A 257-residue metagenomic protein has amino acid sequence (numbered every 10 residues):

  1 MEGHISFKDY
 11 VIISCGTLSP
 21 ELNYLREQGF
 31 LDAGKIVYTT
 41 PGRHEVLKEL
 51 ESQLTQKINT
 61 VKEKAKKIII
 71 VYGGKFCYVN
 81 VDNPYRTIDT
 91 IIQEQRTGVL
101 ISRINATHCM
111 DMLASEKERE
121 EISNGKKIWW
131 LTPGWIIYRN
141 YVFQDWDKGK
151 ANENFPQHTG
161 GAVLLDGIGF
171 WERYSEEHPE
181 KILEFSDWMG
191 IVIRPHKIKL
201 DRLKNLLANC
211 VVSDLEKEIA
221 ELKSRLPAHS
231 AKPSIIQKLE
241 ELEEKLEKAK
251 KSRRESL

Functional and structural regions predicted by a protein language model:
E2-G29: N-terminal basic/disordered segments at the start of proteins
I12-P20, R43-H44, V71-Y85, A106-H108 (+3 more regions): Gly/Ser/Thr-rich loops at beta-strand to alpha-helix junctions that form or flank small-molecule/cofactor-binding
D32-E49, H196-K199: A short beta-strand-loop structural module common to alpha/beta enzyme folds
L47-T60: Glycine-rich, highly charged phosphate/nucleotide-binding loops
N80-N140: Long, charge-dense
E120-P179: A conserved mid-domain beta-alpha-beta active-site/ligand-binding segment of alpha/beta enzyme cores
L215, I219-L222, I235-K238: Short amphipathic alpha-helical heptad-repeat segments
L226-I236: Charged, low-complexity interaction regions
